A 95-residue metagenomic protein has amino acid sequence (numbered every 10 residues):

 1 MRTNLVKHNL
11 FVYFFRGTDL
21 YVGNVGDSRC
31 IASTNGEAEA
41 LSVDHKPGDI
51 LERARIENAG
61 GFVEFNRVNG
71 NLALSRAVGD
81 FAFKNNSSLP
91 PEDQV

Functional and structural regions predicted by a protein language model:
M1-V95: PP2C/PPM-type serine/threonine phosphatase catalytic core, specifically the conserved beta-strand-loop-alpha-helix
